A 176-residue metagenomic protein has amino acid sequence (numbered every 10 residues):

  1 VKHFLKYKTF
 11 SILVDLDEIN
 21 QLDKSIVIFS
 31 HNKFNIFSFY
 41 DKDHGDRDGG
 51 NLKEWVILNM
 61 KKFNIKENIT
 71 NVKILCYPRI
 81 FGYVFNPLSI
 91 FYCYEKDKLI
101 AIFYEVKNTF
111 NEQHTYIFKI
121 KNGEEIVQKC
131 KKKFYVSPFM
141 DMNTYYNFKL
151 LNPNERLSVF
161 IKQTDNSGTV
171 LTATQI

Functional and structural regions predicted by a protein language model:
V1-I176: Mature, function-bearing regions of proteins
